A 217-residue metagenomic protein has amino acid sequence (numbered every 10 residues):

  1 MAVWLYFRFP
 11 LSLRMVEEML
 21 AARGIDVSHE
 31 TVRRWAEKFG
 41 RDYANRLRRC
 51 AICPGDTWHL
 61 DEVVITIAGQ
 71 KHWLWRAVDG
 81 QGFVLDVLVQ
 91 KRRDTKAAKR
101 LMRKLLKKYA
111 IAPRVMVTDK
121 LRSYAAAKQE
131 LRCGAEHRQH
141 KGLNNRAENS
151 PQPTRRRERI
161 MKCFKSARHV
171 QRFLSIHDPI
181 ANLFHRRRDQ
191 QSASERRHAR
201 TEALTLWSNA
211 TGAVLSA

Functional and structural regions predicted by a protein language model:
M1-P10: Short, amphipathic alpha-helical "recognition" segments used to contact nucleic acids or chromatin
A2, V16, V32, D61 (+7 more regions): Mobile genetic element proteins and their domesticated derivatives, centered on retroelements and DNA transposons
P10, A68-V84: Short conserved beta-strand segments at catalytic cores or DNA/RNA-binding microdomains of nucleic-acid binding
L13-I25: DNA-recognition alpha helix
D26-V27, R34-D56: Short, basic alpha-helical nucleic acid-contact segments in DNA-binding proteins and DNA transaction factors
R34, K38, V87-A110: Active-site beta-loop-alpha junctions of metal-dependent nucleic acid enzymes, especially the RNase H-like/DDE
P54-I67: Two-metal-ion RNase H-like nuclease active-site motif
I160-K162, Q171-A217: C-terminal domain-tail junction helix/linker
